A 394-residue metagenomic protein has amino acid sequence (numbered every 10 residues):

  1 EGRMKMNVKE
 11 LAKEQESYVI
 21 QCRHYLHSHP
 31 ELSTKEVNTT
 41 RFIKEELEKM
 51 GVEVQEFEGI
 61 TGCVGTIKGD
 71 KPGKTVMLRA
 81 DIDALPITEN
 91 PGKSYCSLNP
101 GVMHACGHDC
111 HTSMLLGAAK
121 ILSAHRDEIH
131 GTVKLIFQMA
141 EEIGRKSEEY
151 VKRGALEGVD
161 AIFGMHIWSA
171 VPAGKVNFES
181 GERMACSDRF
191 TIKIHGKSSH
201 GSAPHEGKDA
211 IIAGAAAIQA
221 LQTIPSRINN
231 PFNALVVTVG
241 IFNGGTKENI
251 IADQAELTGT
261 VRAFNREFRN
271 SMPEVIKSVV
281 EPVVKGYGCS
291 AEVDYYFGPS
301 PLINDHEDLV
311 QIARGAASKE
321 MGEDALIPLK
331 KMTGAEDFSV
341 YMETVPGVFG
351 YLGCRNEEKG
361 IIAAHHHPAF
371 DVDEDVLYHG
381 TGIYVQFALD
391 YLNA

Functional and structural regions predicted by a protein language model:
E1-K5: Short, Lys/Arg-enriched N-terminal segments with co-localized hydrophobic residues within the first ~10-30 amino acids
M6-H104, D109, S113-I129: Acidic/His- and Gly-rich active-site-bordering loop/insert found across diverse amide/peptide-bond hydrolases
L26, G65, L78, H108 (+8 more regions): Divalent metal-coordination and catalytic microenvironments
E31, D81-D83, A140, W168 (+3 more regions): Active-site beta-loop-alpha junctions enriched in small/polar residues
C63-V64, L85-I87, P91-M103, D109-C110 (+3 more regions): Histidine/acidic-residue-rich, glycine-tolerant segments that coordinate divalent metal ions
I67, I194-G196, V261-A263: Short beta-strand-to-loop capping motifs
R79, T88, F190, F349-R355: Non-cysteine beta-strand/loop elements that form the S-adenosyl-L-methionine
A215-A394: Metal-dependent amide/peptide-bond hydrolase catalytic core, centered on the "pita-bread" metallohydrolase fold
